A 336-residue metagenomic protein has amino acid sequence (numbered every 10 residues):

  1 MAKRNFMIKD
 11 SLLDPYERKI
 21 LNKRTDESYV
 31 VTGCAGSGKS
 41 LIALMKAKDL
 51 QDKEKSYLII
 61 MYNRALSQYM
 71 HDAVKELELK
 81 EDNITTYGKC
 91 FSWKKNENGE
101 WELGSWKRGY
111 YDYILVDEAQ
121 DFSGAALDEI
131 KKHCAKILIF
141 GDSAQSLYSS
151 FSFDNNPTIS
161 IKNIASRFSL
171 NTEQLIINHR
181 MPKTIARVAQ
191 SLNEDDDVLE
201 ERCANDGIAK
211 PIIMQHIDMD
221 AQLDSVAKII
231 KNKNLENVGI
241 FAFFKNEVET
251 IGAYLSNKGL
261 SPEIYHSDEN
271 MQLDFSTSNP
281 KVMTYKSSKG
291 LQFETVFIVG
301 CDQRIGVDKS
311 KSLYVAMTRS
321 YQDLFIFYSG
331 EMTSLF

Functional and structural regions predicted by a protein language model:
A2-E78, G88-S92, R108-G109, Y113-V116 (+2 more regions): Conserved helicase motor core of SF1/SF2 NTP-dependent helicases
D82-S105: Short glycine-rich substrate-engagement loop in P-loop NTPases that contacts/grips substrate
